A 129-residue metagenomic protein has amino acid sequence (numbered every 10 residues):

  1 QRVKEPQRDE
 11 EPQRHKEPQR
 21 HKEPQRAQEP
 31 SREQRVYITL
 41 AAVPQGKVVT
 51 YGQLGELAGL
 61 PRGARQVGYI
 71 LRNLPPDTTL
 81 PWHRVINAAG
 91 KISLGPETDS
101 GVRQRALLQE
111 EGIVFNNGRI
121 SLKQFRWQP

Functional and structural regions predicted by a protein language model:
E5-E23: Acidic, glycine-centered low-complexity repeats within long intrinsically disordered regions
Q25-P129: Nucleic acid-binding interface residues in structured DNA/RNA-binding domains, emphasizing the DNA-engaging scaffolds
